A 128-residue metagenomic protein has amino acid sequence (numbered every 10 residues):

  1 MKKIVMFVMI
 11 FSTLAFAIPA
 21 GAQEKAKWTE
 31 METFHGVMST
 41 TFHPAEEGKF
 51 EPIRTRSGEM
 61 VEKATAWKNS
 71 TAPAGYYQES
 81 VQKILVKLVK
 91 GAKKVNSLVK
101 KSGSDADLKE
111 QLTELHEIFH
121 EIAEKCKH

Functional and structural regions predicted by a protein language model:
M1-E24: Bacterial Sec-dependent N-terminal signal peptides
E24-H128: Mature extracytoplasmic or organellar-lumen-exposed domains after removal of signal/transit peptides
